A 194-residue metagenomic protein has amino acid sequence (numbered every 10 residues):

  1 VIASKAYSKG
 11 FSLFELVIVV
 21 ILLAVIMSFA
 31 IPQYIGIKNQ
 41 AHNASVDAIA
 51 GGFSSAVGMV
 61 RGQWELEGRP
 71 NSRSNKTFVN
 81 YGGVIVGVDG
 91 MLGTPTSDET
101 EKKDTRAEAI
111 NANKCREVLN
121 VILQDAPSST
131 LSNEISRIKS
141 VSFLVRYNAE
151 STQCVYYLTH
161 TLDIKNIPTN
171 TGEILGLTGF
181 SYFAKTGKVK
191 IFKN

Functional and structural regions predicted by a protein language model:
V1-F11: N-terminal leader/signal peptides at the extreme start of proteins
F11-V20: N-terminal signal-anchor/signal peptide hydrophobic helix marking the start of the first transmembrane segment
L23-Q40: C-terminal juxtamembrane segment of a hydrophobic transmembrane alpha-helix
A41-G68: Membrane-proximal N-terminal amphipathic helix
L66-F78: Secretome/extracellular-domain signature
F78-N194: Intrinsically disordered, low-complexity regions enriched in Pro/Ser/Thr/Gly and acidic residues
